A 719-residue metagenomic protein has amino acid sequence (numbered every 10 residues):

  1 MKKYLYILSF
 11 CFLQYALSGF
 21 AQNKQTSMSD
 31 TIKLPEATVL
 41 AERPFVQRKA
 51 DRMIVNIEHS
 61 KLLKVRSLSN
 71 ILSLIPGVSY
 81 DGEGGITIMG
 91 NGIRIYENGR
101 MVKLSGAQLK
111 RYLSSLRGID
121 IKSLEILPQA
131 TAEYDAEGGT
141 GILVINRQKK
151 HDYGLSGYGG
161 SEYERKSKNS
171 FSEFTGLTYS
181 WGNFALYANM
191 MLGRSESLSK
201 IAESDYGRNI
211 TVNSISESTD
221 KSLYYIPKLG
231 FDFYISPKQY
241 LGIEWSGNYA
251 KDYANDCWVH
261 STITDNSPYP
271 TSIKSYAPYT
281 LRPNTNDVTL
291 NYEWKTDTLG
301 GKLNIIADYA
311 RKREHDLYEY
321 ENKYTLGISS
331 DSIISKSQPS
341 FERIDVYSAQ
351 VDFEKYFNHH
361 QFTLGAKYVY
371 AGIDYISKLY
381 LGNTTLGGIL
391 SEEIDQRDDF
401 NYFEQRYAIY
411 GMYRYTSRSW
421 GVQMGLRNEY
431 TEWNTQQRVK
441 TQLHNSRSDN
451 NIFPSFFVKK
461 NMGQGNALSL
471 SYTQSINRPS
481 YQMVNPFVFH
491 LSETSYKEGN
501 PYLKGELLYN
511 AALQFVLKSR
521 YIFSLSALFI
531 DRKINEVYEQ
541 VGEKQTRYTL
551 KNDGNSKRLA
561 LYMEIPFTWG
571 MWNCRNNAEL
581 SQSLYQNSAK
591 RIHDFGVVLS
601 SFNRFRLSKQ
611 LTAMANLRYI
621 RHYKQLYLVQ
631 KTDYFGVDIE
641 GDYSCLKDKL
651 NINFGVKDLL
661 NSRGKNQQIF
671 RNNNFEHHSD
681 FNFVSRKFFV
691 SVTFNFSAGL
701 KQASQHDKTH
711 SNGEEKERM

Functional and structural regions predicted by a protein language model:
N23-H59, D81-E83, G90-G92, P128-A130: Short, acidic, small-residue-rich periplasmic hinge/interaction motif at the N-terminus of Gram-negative outer-membrane
Q25, E36, L68-I71, L109-R111 (+2 more regions): N-terminal periplasmic accessory domains that precede and gate Gram-negative outer-membrane beta-barrel machines
S69-S105: Extracytoplasmic beta-strand/coil segments of soluble accessory domains associated with Gram-negative outer-membrane
L74, V102-P128: Short acidic/polar hinge/loop motifs at secondary-structure boundaries that mediate gating or recognition
I145-G159, K200-S204, N213, Y224-L229 (+9 more regions): Surface-exposed extracellular loop regions of Gram-negative outer-membrane beta-barrel proteins
K168-E196, I210-D256, N284-N286, W294 (+4 more regions): Transmembrane beta-barrel wall of Gram-negative outer-membrane proteins
K228-A250, Y279-Q436, N461-A467, Y521-S526 (+2 more regions): Face-selective signature of the C-terminal outer-membrane beta-barrel domain
D398-E404, I476-L525, F529-D531, R547-L559 (+1 more regions): Outer-membrane beta-barrel signature, preferentially recognizing the C-terminal barrel domain of Gram-negative
